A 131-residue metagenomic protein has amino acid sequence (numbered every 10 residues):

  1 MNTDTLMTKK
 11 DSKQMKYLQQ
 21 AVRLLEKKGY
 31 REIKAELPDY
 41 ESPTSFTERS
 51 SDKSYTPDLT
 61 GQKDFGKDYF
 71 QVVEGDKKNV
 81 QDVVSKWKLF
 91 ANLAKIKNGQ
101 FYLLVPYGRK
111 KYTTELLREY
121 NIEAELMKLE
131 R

Functional and structural regions predicted by a protein language model:
N2-M15, K27, E32-K67: Active-site metal-binding core of divalent-cation-utilizing nuclease and nuclease-like domains
Q14-A21, Q81-L89: Well-ordered, non-membrane alpha-helical segments in soluble/globular domains
E26, K95, R118: Anion (oxyanion) recognition and catalysis
L37-P38, V72-D76, L104-Y107: Structural motif
P57-K86: Conserved catalytic cores of phosphodiester-cleaving nucleases, focusing on short active-site segments
G66-F70, N98-L103: Hydrophobic beta-strand segments of well-ordered beta-sheets in folded domains
A91-N98: Arginine/glycine-rich "motif VI" loop of SF2 helicases in the C-terminal RecA-like domain
L103-R131: Domain-level recognition of nuclease-like catalytic cores that cleave nucleotide substrates
